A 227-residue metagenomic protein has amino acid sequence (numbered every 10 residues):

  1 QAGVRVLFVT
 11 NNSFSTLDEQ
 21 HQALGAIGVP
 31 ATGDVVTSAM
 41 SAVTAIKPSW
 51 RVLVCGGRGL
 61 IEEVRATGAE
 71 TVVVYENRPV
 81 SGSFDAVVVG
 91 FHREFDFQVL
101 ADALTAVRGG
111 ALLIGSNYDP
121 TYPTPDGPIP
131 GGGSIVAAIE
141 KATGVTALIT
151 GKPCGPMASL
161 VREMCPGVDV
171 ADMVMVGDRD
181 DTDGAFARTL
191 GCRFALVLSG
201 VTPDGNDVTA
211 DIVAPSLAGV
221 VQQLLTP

Functional and structural regions predicted by a protein language model:
A2, N12-D34, A39-P227: Asp-based, Mg2+/Mn2+-dependent phosphohydrolase catalytic module
R5: N-terminal phosphate-binding loop and flanking beta/alpha elements of the actin-like ATPase fold
